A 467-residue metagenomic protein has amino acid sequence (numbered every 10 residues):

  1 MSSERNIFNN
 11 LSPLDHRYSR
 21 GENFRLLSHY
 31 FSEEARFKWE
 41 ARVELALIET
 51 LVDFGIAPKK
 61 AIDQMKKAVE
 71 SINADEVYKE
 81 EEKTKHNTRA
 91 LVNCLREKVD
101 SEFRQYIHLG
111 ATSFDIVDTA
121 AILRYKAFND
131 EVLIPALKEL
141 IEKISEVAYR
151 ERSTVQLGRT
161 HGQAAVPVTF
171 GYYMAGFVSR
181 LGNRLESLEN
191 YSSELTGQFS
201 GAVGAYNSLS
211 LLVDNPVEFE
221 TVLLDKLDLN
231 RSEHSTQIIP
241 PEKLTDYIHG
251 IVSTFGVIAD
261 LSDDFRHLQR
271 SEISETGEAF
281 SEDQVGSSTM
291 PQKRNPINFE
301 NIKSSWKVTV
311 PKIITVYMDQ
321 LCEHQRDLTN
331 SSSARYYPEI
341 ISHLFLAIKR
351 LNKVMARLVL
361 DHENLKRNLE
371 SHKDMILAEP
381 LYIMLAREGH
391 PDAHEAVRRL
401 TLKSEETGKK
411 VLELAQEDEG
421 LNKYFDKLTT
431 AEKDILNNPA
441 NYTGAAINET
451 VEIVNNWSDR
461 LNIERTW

Functional and structural regions predicted by a protein language model:
S2-S200, G204-Y206, V217-V222, G286-S287 (+3 more regions): A helix-coil-helix interface module used to build multimeric assemblies and to scaffold catalytic/cofactor sites
S28-S32, V77-Y78, Q284-N301, Q325-E339 (+3 more regions): Short beta-alpha connecting loops at secondary-structure transitions that line or flank enzyme active sites
E44, K243, S281-E282, L377-A378 (+1 more regions): N-terminal alpha-helical segment
A46, T50, C94, K98 (+18 more regions): Generic, well-ordered alpha-helical scaffold segments in large soluble proteins
K59-A61, E275-F280, N352-N368, H394 (+2 more regions): A glycine-biased, small/acidic residue-tolerant capping/turn segment at secondary-structure junctions
A121-I134, Y149, Q156, Q163-C322 (+1 more regions): Charged, flexible cofactor/metal-binding loops and thiol motifs
N301, V308-H390, A396: Long, amphipathic alpha-helical stalk/connector segments used for oligomerization, subunit docking, or mechanical
